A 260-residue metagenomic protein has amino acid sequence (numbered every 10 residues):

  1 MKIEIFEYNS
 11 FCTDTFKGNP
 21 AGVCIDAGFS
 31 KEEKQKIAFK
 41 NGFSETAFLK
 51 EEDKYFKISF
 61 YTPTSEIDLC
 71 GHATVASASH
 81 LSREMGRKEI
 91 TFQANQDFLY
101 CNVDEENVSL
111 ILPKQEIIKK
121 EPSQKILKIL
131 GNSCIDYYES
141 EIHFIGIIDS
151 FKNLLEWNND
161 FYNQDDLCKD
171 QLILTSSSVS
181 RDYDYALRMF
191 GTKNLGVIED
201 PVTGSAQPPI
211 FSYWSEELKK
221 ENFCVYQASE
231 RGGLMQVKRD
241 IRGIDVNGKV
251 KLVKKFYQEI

Functional and structural regions predicted by a protein language model:
M1-L69, T74-I260: Active-site proximal loop and beta-alpha junction motif in alpha/beta enzyme cores
